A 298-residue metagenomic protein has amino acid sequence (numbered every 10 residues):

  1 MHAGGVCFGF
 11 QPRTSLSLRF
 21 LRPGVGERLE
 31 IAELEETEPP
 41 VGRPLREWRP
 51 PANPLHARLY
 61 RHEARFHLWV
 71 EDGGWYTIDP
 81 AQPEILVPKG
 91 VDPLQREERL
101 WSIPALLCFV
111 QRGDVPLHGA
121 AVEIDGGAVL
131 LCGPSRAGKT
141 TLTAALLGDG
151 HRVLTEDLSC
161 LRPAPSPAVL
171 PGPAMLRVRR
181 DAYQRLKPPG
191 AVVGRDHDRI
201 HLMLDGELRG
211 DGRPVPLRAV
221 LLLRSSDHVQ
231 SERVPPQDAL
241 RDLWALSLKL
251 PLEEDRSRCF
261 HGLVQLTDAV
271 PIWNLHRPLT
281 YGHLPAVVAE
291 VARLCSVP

Functional and structural regions predicted by a protein language model:
M1-G24, A120, I124-P134, G148-P298: Glycine-rich, often acidic-flanked micro-motifs that create phosphate/phosphodiester-binding or positioning elements
M1-G90, V291-P298: Long, basic/Gly/Ser/Thr-rich N-terminal segments that mediate initial subcellular attachment or targeting
G9-R13, L45-W48, L55-A57, E63-R65 (+6 more regions): A short linear-motif detector with a strong N-terminal bias
R46-R61, V91-R96, G206-R213, V234-W244: Short charge-dense sequence patches
W69-G127: Extreme N-terminal, non-catalytic leader segments that precede Walker-type/kinase nucleotide-binding cores
K139: Conserved lysine of the Walker
L142-T143: Post-Walker A alpha-helix
